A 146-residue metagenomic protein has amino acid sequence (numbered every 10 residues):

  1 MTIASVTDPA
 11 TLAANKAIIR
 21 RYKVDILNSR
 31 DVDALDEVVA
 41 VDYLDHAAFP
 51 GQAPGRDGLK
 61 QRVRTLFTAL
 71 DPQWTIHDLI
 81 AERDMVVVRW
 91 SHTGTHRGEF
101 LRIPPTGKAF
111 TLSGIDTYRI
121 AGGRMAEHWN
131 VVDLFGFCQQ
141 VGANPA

Functional and structural regions predicted by a protein language model:
M1-A146: C-terminal and inter-domain tail/linker signature
